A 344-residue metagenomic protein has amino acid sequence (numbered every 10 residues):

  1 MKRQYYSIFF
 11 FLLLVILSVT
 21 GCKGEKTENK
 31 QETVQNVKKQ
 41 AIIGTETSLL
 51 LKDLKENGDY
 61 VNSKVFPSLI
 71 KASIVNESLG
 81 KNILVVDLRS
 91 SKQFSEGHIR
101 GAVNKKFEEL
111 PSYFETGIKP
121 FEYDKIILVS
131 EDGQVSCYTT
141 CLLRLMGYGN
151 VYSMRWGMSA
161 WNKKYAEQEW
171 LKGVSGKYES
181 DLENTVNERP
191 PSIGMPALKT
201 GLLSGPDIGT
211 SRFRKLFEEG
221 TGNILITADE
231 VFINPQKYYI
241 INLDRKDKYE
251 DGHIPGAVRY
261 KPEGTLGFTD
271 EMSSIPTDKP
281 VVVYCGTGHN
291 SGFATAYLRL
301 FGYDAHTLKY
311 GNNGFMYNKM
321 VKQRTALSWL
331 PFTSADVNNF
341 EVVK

Functional and structural regions predicted by a protein language model:
M1-F9: Bacterial N-terminal signal peptides that target proteins for export
F9-S18: Bacterial N-terminal signal peptides
C22-L69, S95-K125, Q134-N223, Y249-P280 (+1 more regions): Rhodanese-like catalytic fold shared by cysteine-dependent sulfurtransferases and DSP/PTP-type phosphatases
S63, N76-E77, K81-L84, L88-R89: Mature N-terminal segment immediately following signal peptide/propeptide cleavage in secreted/periplasmic
S73-K81, E230-N234: A short acidic-Thr-Gly-centered motif at the start of a beta-strand
L84, K125-I127, Y239, P280: Structural motif
L84-R89, A102-K105, V231, Y239-L243 (+1 more regions): Short hydrophobic beta-strand that contains or immediately precedes a catalytic carboxylate
V129, Y284: Short, surface-exposed ligand- or partner-binding patches at beta-edge/loop junctions that are enriched in aromatics
